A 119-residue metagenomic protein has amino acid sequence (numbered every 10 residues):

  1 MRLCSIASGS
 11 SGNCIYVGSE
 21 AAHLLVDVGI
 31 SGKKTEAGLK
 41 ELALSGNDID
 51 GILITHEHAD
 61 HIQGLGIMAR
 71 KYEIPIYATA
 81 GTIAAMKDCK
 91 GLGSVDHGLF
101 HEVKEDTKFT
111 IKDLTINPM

Functional and structural regions predicted by a protein language model:
M1-L42: Conserved beta-strand hairpin/beta-sheet module of binuclear metal-dependent hydrolase folds, prominently
C4-C14, H56-Q63, F109-I116: Structured catalytic core of nucleotide-sugar glycosyltransferases
S11, S31, H58, T82 (+1 more regions): A generic "binding-loop/recognition-motif" signal
N13, A22, D48-D50, Y72 (+2 more regions): A generic structural signal for short beta-strands and their flanking turns/coil linkers
I15, K34, Q63, M86-K87: Active-site-proximal flexible loops/turns
V17, D27, H56, I76 (+1 more regions): Divalent metal-coordination and catalytic microenvironments
K33-G81: Active-site metal-binding motif and surrounding structural segment of the metallo-beta-lactamase
A80-M119: Metallo-beta-lactamase
